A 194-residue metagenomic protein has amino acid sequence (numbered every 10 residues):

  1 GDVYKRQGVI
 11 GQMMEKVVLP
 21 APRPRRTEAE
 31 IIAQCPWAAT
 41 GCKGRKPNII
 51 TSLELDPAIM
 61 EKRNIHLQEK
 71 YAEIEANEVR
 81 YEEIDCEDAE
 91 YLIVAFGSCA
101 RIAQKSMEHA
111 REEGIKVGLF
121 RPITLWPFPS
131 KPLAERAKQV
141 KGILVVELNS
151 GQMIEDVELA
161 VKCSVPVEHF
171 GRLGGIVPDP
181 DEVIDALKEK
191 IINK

Functional and structural regions predicted by a protein language model:
D2-E83: Conformationally flexible catalytic loops at phosphate/diphosphate-handling active centers
G8-M14, G97-C99, S150, G174: Glycine-rich beta-alpha junction loops
L19-P24, K105-K116, A134-K138, E158-C163: Short, solvent-exposed amphipathic alpha-helical segments in soluble enzyme and RNA/protein-processing domains
C42-K43, P47-N48, I123-P132, I192: An N-terminal assembly and electron-transfer interface module characteristic of large anaerobic redox and radical
R80-K116, F120, W126-P132: Redox- and metal-dependent alpha/beta enzyme cores, enriched for Fe-S-associated oxidoreductases and cofactor-handling
K141-E147: Acidic beta-strand-to-loop metal/phosphate-binding motif
E147-K194: Peripheral docking tails and interdomain loops at the edges of cofactor- or intermediate-handling domains
